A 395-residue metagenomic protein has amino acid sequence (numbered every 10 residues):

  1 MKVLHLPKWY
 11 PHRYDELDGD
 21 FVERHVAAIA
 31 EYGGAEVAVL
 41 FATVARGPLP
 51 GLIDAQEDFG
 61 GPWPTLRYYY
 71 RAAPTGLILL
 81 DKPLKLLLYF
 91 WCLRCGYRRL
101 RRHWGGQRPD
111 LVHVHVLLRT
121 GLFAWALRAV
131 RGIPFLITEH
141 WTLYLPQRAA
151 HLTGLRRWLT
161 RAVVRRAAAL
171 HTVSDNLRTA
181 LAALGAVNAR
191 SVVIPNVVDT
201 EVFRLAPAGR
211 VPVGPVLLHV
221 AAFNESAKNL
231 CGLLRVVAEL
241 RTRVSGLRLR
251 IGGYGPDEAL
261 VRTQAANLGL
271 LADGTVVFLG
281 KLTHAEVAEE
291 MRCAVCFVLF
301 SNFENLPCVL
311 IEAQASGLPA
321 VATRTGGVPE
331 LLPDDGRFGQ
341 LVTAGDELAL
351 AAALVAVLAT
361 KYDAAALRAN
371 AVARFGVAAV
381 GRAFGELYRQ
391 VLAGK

Functional and structural regions predicted by a protein language model:
M1-G61: N-terminal subdomain of nucleotide-sugar transferases
L4, G209-K228, L234-V237, R250: Conserved donor-binding/catalytic core segment of Leloir-type glycosyltransferases
D20, N224-E239, P256-A259, L348: A conserved mid-protein helix/loop that constitutes part of the nucleotide-sugar donor-binding site
V164, K281-L282, E289-A294: Short alpha-helical donor nucleotide-sugar binding micro-motif in glycosyltransferases
N176, V197: Carbohydrate-associated surface elements
R262-L282: Nucleotide-activated donor-binding/catalytic signature segment of Leloir-type glycosyltransferases, i.e., the conserved
N302: Aromatic "clamp/platform" in nucleotide-sugar-dependent glycosyltransferases that forms part of the donor/acceptor
D334-E347, A356-K361: Conserved acidic donor-binding segment of nucleotide-sugar-dependent glycosyltransferases
